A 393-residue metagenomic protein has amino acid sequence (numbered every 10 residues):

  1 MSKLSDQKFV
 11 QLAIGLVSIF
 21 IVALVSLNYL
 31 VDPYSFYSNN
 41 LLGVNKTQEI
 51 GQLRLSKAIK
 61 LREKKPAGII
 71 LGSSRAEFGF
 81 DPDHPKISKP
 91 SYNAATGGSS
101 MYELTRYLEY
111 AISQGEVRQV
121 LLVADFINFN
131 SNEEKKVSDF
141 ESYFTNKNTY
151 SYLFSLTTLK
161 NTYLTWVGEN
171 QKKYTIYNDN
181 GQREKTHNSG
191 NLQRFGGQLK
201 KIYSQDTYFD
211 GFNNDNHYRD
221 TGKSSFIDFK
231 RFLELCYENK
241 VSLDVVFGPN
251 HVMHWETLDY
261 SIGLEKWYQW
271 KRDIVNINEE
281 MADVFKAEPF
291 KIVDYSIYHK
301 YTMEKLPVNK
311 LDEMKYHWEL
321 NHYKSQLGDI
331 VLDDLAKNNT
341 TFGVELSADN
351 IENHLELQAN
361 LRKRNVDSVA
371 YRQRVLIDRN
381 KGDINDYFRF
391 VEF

Functional and structural regions predicted by a protein language model:
Q11-L30: Hydrophobic membrane-insertion alpha-helices, especially the h-region of bacterial N-terminal signal peptides
L30-L53: Alpha-helical transmembrane signal-anchor/signal-peptide segments
K46-L71: Short extracytoplasmic
L71, R75-L153: Membrane-embedded segments
L104-R106, G222-K230, L264-E280: Well-ordered, non-membrane alpha-helical segments in soluble/globular domains
A124, E133-S242, T340-F393: Secreted/periplasmic serine-hydrolase-like ester/acetyl group-modifying domain
L235-I262, D294-S296: Active-site segments of SGNH/GDSL-like serine hydrolases that catalyze O-acetyl group transfer/hydrolysis on lipids
D273-F393: C-terminal regions of proteins
